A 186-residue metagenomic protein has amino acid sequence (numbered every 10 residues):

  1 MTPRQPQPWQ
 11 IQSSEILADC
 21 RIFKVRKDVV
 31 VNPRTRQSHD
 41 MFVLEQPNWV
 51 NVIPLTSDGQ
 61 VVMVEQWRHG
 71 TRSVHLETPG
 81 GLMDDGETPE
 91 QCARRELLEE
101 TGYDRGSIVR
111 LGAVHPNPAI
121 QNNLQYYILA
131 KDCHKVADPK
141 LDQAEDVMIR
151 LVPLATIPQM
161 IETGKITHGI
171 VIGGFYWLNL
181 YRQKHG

Functional and structural regions predicted by a protein language model:
T2-W9, Q37, V74, D85 (+4 more regions): Nudix hydrolase/Nudix homology domain
R4-P8, M41-L44, N51-R95, Q143: Conserved Nudix-box catalytic region and its N-terminal flanking loop in Nudix hydrolases and closely related
S14-I16, G112-N117: Short, solvent-exposed loop/turn elements at beta->coil junctions and helix N-caps that rim active or binding pockets
S14-N51, S57: Acidic, metal-coordinating catalytic segment for phosphate/diphosphate chemistry, firing primarily on the Nudix
V29-R34, N117-V136, R150: Active-site-adjacent beta-strand/loop module that shapes the phosphate/pyrophosphate-binding cleft
V30, P54, M63, Y103 (+2 more regions): Conserved hydrophobic "DFG−1" position in protein kinase catalytic cores
D104-L111: A short coil-to-beta-strand element that immediately follows conserved catalytic motifs
